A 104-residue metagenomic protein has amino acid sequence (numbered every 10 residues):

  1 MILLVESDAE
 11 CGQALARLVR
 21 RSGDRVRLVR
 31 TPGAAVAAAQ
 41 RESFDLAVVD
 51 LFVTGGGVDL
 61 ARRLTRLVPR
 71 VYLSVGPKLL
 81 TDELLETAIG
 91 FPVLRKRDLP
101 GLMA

Functional and structural regions predicted by a protein language model:
D8-L28: Two-component/phosphorelay signaling modules centered on CheY-like receiver
S22, R66-L67, T87-I89: Short, structured coil segments at secondary-structure junctions
L28-L46, T54: Acidic, metal-coordinating helix/loop segments flanking the phosphotransfer/catalytic sites of two-component signaling
S43, T65-Y72: His-Asp phosphorelay/catalytic-motif detector in bacterial-type signaling
V48-L67, P77-D82: Conserved phosphotransfer microenvironments
Y72-A104: Output/docking surface of receiver
